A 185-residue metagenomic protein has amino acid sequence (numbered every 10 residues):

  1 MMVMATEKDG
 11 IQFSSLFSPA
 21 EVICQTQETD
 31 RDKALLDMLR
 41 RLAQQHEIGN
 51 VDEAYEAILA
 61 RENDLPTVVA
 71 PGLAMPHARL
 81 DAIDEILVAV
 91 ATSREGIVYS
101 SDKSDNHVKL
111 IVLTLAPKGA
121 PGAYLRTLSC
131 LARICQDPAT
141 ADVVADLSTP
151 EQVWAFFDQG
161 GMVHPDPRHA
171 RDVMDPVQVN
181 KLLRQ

Functional and structural regions predicted by a protein language model:
M1-Q185: Cytosolic covalent-transfer regions centered on His/Cys nucleophiles that carry phosphoryl or persulfide groups
